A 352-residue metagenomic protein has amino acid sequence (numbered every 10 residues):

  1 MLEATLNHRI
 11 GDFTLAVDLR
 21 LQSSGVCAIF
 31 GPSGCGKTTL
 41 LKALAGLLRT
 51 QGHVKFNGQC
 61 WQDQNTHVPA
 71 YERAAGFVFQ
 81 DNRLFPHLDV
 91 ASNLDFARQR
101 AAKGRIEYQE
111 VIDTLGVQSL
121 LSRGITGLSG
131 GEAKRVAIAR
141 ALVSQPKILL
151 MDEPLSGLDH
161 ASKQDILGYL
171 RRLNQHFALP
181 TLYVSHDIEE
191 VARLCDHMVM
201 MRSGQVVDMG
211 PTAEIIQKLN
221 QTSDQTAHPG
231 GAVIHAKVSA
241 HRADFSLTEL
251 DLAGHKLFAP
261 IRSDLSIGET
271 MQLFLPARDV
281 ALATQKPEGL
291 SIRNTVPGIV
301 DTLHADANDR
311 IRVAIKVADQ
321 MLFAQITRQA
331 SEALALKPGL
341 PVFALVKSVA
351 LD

Functional and structural regions predicted by a protein language model:
Q59-D63, K103-L120, T126, R171-R172: Conserved ABC ATPase "signature" region
W61-G76, R100: ABC ATPase NBD coupling module
G124-L128, E132: Conserved ABC ATPase signature
V143-K147: A short, proline-enriched helix->beta-strand linker immediately N-terminal to the Walker B motif in ABC-type P-loop
L149-E153: Catalytic Walker B motif of ABC-type/P-loop ATPase nucleotide-binding domains
Q175, S185-H255: Internal alpha/beta loop-helix hairpins
G254-H304, M321, Q325-D352: Glycine/charge-rich catalytic "coupling/switch" loops of P-loop NTPases
